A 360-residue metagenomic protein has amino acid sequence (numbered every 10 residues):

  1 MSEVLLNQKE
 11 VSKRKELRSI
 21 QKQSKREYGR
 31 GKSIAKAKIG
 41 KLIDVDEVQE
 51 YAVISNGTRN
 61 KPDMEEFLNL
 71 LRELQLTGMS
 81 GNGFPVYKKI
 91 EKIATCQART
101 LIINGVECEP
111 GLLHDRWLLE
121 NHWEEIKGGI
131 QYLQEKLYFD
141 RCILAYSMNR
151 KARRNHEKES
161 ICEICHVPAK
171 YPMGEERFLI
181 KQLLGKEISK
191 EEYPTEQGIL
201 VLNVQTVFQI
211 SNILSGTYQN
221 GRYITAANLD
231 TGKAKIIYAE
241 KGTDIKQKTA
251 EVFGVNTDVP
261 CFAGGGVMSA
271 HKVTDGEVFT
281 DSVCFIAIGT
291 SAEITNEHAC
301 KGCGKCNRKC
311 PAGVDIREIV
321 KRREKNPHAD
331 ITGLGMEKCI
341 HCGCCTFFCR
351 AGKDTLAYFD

Functional and structural regions predicted by a protein language model:
M1, E16-Q23, G242, K246-E251 (+2 more regions): Short alpha-helical segments in extracytoplasmic peptidoglycan/chitin-binding modules and envelope-associated proteins
S2-A152, H156-Q182, A329, G333-F347 (+1 more regions): Iron-sulfur-cluster electron-transfer modules
N60, M64, L119, W123-I126 (+10 more regions): Generic structural signal for well-ordered, non-membrane alpha-helical segments in soluble metabolic enzymes
K61, N212-G216, N296: Long, charged amphipathic helices and adjacent flexible linkers at domain junctions
R72-L76, V106-E107, Q131-F139, S215-Q219 (+6 more regions): Generic secondary-structure signature for well-ordered alpha-helical cores
Y138-T243, V252-T257, G266: Hydrophobic alpha-helical positions that pack around
P172-M173, L179-L183, G254-K301: Active-site gating/interface segments in enzymes
C284-E297, N307-D360: Ferredoxin-type iron-sulfur electron-transfer modules in oxidoreductases and energy-metabolism complexes
